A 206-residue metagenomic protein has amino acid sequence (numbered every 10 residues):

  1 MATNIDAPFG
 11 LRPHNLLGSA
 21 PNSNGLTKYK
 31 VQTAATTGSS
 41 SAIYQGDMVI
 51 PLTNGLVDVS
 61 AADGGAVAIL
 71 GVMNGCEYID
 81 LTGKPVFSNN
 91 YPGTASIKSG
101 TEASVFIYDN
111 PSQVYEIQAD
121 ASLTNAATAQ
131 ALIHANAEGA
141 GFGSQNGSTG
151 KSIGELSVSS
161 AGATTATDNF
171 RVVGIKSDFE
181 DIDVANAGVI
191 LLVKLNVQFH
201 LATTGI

Functional and structural regions predicted by a protein language model:
M1-I206: Surface-exposed, low-hydrophobicity beta-strand/loop segments enriched in small/polar/acidic residues
